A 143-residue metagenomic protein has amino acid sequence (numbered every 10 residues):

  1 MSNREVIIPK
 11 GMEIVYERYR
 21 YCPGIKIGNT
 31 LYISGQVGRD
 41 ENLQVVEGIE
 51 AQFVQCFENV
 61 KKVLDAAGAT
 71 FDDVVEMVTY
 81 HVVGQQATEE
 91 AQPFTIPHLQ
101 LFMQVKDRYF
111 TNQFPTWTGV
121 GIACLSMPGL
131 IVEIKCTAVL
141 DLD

Functional and structural regions predicted by a protein language model:
M1-E76, H81, Q85-D143: N-terminal presequence-like segments and the immediate start of the first folded domain
